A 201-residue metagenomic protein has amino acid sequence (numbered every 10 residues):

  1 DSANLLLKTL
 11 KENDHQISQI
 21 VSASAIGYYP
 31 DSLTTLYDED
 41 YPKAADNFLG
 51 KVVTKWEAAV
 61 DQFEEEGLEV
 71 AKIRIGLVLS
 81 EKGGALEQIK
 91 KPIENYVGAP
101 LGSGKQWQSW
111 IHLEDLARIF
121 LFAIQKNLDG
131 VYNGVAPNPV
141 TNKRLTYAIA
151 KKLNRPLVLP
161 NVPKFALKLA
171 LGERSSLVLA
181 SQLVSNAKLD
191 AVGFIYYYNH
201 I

Functional and structural regions predicted by a protein language model:
D1-I20: NAD(P)-cofactor binding segment of oxidoreductase domains
S18-Q19, S24-A25, A58-E81: Conserved beta-loop-beta element that borders a ligand/cofactor-binding pocket
L33, T54, E66-L68, L79-Q88 (+1 more regions): Glycine/proline-rich active-site loop of Rossmann-fold NAD(P)-dependent oxidoreductases
L33-K72: Catalytic helix-loop patch of NAD(P)-dependent Rossmann-fold dehydrogenases
A44-L49, G76-G83, S103-I111: Glycine-rich "substrate-gating" loop/helix at the edge of Rossmann-like oxidoreductase active sites
K90-G98, K105-V140: Alpha-helical substrate-binding/gating segment
K126-E173: Mid/C-terminal beta-alpha module of Rossmann-like enzyme folds, strongest in SDR-family dehydrogenases/epimerases
S176-I201: C-terminal amphipathic/interface module of NAD(P)-dependent oxidoreductases and related NAD-binding regulators
